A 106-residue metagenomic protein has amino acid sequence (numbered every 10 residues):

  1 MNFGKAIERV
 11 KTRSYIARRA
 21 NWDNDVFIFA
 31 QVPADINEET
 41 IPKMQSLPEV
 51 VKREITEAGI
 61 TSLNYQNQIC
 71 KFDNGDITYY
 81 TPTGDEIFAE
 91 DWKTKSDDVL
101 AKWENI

Functional and structural regions predicted by a protein language model:
M1-I36: Propeptides and adjacent flexible N-terminal/non-core segments of secreted, proteolytically processed extracellular
M1-K5, T61, F72: Short, 15-30-residue, compositionally biased linear elements with alpha-helical propensity or flexible coil
K11, F29-Q31, T56, F72-D73 (+1 more regions): A structural detector for beta-sheet-dominated domains
D35-N64, D73: Mixed-charge, low-complexity intrinsically disordered segments
S62-I106: Short, compact, well-ordered microdomains
